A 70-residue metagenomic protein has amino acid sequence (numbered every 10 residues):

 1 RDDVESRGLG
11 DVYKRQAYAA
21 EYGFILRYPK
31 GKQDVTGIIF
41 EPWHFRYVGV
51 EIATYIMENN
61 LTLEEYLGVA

Functional and structural regions predicted by a protein language model:
D2-Y13: Single conserved hydrophobic/aromatic residue that forms the stacking wall/gate of nucleotide- or nucleobase-binding
V4, Q33, F40: Short glycine- and Lys/Arg-enriched binding-loop motifs that mark or flank ligand-binding interfaces
G8-G10, G23, G37, G49: Glycine-centered flexibility sites
Y13, F24, W43-F45: A broad, low-specificity signal marking well-ordered, structured residues that form hydrophobic/aromatic
I25-G37: Surface-exposed patches in mature extracellular/periplasmic domains of secreted proteins
F40-A70: Low-complexity, Gly/Ser/Thr/Pro-rich intrinsically disordered linker/tail segments
